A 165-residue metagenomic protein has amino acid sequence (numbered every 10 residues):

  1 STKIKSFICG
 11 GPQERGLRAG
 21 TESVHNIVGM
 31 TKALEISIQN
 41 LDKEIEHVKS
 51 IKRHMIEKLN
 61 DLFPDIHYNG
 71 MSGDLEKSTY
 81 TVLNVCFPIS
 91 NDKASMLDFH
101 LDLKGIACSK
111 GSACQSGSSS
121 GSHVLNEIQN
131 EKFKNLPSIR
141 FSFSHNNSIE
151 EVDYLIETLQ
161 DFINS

Functional and structural regions predicted by a protein language model:
S1-S165: Pyridoxal 5′-phosphate
